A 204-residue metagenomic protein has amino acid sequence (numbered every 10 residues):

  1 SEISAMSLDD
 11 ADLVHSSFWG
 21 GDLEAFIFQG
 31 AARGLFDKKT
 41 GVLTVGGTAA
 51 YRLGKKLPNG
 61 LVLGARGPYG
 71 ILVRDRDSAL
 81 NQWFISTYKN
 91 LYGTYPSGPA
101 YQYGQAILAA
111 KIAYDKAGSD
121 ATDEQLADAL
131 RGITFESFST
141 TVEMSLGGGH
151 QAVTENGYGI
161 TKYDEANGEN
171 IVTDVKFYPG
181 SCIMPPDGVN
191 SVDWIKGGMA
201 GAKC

Functional and structural regions predicted by a protein language model:
S1-A32, R74-D75, A79: Extracellular/periplasmic Venus flytrap/periplasmic-binding protein
V14, F26, L61, Y88 (+2 more regions): Residue-level signal for nonpolar/aromatic packing positions in well-ordered secondary structure
E24, Y101-K111, E124, Q151-V153: A structural signal for well-ordered alpha-helical segments within the folded catalytic domains of diverse enzymes
G30-G104, D115-G118, V172-T173, F177-K203: Extracellular/periplasmic periplasmic-binding protein-like sensory domains
P96-A106, Q125-A127, S139-L146: Short catalytic/ligand-gating loop segments at beta-alpha or beta-beta junctions within enzyme catalytic domains
D115-D128: Short, charged, surface-exposed loops that flank catalytic or proteolytic processing sites
T134-C204: Solvent-exposed, acidic/polar segments of extracytosolic/periplasmic ligand-binding ectodomains
